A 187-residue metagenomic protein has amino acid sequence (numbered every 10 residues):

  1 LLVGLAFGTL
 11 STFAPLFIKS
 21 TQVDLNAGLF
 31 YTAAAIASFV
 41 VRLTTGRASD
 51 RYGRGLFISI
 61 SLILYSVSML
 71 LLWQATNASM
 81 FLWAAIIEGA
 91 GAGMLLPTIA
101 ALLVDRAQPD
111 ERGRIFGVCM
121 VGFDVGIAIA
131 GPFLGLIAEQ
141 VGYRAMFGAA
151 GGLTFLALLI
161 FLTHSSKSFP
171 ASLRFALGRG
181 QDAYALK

Functional and structural regions predicted by a protein language model:
T12-A27: Short amphipathic helix-loop junctions that connect adjacent transmembrane helices in Major Facilitator Superfamily/SLC
A14, M94-A107: Intracellular juxtamembrane helix-capping segments at the cytosolic ends of symmetry-related transmembrane helices
D24-L25, P109-C119: Loop-to-transmembrane helix entry/capping segments in MFS-fold secondary transporters and related SLC/MFSD carriers
V41-G53, A138-E139: Helix-to-loop junctions at the C-terminal end of transmembrane segments in multipass secondary transporters
L56-L71, G151: Structural signature of the two symmetry-related core transmembrane helices
W73-A84: Helix-loop junctions at membrane interfaces in 12-TM secondary transporters
L136-L153: A membrane-interface helix-boundary motif in multi-pass transporters
H164-K187: Intrinsic disorder in cytosolic terminal tails and internal cytosolic loops of multi-pass membrane transporters
